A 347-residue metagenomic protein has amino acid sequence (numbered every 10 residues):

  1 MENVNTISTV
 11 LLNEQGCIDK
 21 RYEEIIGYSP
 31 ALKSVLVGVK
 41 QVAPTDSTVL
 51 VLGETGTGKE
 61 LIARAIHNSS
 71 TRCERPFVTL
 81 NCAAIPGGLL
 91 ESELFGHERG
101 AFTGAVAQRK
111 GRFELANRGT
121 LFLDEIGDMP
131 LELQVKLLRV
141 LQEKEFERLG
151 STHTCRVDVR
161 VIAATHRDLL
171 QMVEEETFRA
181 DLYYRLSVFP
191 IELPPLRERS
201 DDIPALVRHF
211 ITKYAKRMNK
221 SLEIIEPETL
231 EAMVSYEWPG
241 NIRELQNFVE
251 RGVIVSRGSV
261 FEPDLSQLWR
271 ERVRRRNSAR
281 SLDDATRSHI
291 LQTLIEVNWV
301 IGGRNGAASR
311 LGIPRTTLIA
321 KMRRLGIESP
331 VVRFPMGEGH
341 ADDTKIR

Functional and structural regions predicted by a protein language model:
E2-T6, I18, Y22-E24, Y28-A31 (+4 more regions): Nucleotide-binding/hydrolysis machinery
T9-L36, G88, S278-L282: Dynamic helix-loop-helix/coil hinge segments at AAA+ ATPase domain boundaries and subdomain interfaces
E24, A31, V37-T103, E114-P130 (+3 more regions): Conserved post-Walker A coupling segment in P-loop NTPases
V35, T57, L80, L94 (+11 more regions): Conserved RecA-like P-loop NTPase ATPase core
G38, S69, H97, K136 (+2 more regions): Conserved helical "switch/dimer-interface" subregion of ABC/ABC-like ATPase nucleotide-binding domains
E74-N81, A107-R118, F122, P130-K136 (+2 more regions): AAA+/SF3 P-loop NTPase mechanochemical coupling elements
V135, R139, E147, P314-A320: Base-recognition residues in the alpha-helical recognition helix of bacterial helix-turn-helix
A279-R347: Bacterial C-terminal helix-turn-helix
